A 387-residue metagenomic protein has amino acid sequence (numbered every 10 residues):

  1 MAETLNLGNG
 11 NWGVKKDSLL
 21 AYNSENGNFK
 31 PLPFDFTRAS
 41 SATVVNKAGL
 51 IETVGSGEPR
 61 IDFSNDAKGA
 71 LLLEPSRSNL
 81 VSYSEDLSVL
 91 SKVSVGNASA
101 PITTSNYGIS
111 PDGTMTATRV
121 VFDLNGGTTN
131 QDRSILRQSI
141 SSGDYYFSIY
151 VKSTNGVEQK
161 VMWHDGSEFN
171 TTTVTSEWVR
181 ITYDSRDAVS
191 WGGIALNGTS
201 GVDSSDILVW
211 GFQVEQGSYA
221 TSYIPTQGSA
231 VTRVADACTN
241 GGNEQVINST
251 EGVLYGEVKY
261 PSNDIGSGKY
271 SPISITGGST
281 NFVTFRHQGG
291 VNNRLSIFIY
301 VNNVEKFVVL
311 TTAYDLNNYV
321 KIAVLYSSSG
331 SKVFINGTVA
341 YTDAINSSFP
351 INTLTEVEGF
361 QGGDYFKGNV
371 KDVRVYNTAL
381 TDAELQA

Functional and structural regions predicted by a protein language model:
M1-T4, E215-N248, K371-A387: Extended recognition patches within non-cytosolic domains
A42-T53, V81-S82, D86-T104, V209 (+5 more regions): Short, tryptophan-glycine- and acidic/Ser/Thr-enriched carbohydrate-recognition patches
V54-D66, L90-A117: Extracellular glycan-recognition surfaces and repeat-rich motifs
S76, R133-I140, V234-E251, V308-A313 (+1 more regions): Short surface loop/edge beta-strand patches of beta-sandwich-type extracellular domains that form ligand-contact sites
V81-S84, G143-Y150, V246-S262, V283 (+2 more regions): A carbohydrate-recognition surface predominantly in extracellular/luminal proteins
L87, S205-A220, G252-S262, G363-A387: Extracellular, beta-strand-rich glycan-interacting domains
S105-G201, D206-V214, R286-N346: Extracellular glycan-interaction surfaces
G193-S204, D343, N352-K371, V375: Extracellular glycan-interaction patches encoded by glycine-rich segments
